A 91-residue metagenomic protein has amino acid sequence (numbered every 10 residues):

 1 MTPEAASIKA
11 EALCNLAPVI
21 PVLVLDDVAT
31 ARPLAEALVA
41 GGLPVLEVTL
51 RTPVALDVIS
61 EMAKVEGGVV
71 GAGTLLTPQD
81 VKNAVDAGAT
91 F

Functional and structural regions predicted by a protein language model:
M1-V81, D86-A87: Conserved N-terminal beta1-alpha1 strand-loop-helix module at the mouth
T90: Short, glycine/charged-rich "phosphate-handling" switch motifs in NTP-dependent and phosphotransfer domains
